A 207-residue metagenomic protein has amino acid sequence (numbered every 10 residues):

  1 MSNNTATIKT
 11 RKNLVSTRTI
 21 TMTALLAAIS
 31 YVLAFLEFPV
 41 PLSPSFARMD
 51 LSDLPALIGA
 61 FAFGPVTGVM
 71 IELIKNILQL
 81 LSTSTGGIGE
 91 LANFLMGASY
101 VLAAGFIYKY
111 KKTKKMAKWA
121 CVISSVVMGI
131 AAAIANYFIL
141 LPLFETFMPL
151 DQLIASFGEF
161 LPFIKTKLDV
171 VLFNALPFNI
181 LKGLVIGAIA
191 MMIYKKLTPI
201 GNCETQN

Functional and structural regions predicted by a protein language model:
M1-N207: Loop-helix junctions at membrane interfaces
